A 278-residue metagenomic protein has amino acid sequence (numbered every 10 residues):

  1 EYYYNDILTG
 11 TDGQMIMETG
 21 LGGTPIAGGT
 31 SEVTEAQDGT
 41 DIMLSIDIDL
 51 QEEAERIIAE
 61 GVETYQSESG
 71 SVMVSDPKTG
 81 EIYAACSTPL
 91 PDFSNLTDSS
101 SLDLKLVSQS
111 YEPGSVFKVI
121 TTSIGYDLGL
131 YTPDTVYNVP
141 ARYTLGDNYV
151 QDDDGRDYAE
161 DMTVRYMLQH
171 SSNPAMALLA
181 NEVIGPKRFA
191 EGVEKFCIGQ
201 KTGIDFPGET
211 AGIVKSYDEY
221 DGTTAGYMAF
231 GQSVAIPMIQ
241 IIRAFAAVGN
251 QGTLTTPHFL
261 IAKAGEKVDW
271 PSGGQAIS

Functional and structural regions predicted by a protein language model:
E1-S71, P91-S94, S100, A264-G274: Extracytoplasmic/periplasmic proteins that interact with beta-lactams or build/remodel peptidoglycan
G20-V33, D76-G114, I120-S278: Beta-lactam-recognizing serine transpeptidase/beta-lactamase-like catalytic domain environment
